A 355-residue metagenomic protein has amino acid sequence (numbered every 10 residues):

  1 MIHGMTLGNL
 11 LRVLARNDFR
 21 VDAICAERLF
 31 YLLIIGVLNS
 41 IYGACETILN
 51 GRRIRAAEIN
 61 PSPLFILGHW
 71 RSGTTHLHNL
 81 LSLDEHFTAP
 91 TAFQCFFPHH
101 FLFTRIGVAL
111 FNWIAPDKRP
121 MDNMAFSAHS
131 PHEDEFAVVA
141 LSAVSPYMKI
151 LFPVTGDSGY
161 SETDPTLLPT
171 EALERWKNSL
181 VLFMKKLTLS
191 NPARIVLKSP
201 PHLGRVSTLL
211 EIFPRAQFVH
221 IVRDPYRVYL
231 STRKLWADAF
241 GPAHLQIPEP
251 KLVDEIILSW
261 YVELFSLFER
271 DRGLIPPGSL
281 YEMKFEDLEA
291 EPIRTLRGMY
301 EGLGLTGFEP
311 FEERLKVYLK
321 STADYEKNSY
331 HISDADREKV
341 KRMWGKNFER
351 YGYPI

Functional and structural regions predicted by a protein language model:
M1-L49, I54, Y160, D164-P165 (+4 more regions): PAPS-dependent sulfotransferases, especially Golgi type II membrane carbohydrate sulfotransferases
A44-I66, F97-H99, T104-G107: N-terminal signal-anchor transmembrane helix
I66-L83: Glycine-rich phosphate-binding P-loop
L67-H69, V196-P200, F285: Short His-Asn-centered micro-motif
L83-F93: Post-Walker A helix-loop "phosphate-sensing" segment adjacent to the P-loop in P-loop NTPases
Q94-I195: PAPS-dependent sulfation machinery
K198-S199, L209-K234, M299: Conserved phosphate-donor/acceptor-positioning beta-strand/loop module used by diverse small-molecule
L203-V206, Y226-Y229, E289-P292: Flexible loop/turn segments at secondary-structure boundaries
